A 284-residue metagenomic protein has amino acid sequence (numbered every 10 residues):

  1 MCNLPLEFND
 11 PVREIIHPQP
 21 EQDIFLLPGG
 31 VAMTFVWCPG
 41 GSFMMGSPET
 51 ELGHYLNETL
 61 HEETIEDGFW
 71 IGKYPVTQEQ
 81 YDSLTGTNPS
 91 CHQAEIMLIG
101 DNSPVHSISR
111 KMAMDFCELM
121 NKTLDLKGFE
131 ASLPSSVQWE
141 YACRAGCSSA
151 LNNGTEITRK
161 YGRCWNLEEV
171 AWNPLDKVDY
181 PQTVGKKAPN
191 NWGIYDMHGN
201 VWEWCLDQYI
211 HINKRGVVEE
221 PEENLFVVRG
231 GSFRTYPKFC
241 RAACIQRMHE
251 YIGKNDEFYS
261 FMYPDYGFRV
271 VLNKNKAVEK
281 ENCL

Functional and structural regions predicted by a protein language model:
N3-W37: GGW-centered surface loops in extracellular recognition modules
F25, M45-E66, P181-K187, K238-F258: Short, polar loop/linker segments at the starts of domains and inter-domain junctions
M33, F129-E130, P189-W192: Short loop/turn microsegments at loop-to-beta-strand junctions
S42-H54, E58-K160, N166, I210 (+2 more regions): Active-site microenvironments of metalloenzymes and redox enzymes
L167-H198, V217, E222: Short, well-ordered junction/capping motifs at the entry into regular secondary structure
A188-N190, E220-L284: Disulfide-stabilized, aromatic/cysteine-rich ligand-recognition loop
W204-I210: Short beta->alpha transition motifs characteristic of CBS
H211-V217: A short, polar/charged loop-to-alpha-helix boundary motif
